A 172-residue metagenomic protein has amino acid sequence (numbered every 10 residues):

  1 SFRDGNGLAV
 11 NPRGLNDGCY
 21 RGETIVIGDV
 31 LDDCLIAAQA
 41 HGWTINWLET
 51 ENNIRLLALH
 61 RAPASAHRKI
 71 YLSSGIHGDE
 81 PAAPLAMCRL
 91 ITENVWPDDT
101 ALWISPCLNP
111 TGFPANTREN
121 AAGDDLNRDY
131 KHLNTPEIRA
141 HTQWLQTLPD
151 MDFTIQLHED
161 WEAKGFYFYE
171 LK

Functional and structural regions predicted by a protein language model:
S1-L57: Short glycine- and acidic-rich boundary segments immediately preceding or forming the N-terminal edge of structured
F2-G7, H60-A62, G112-A115, T154: Short hydrophobic/aromatic-rich motifs at helix boundaries and adjacent loops
D32, W43, S65-R68, L102: Generic hydrophobic-segment detector
L56-A66: Short beta-strand-to-loop junctions in surface cap/lid or active-site-entrance loops
H67-K69, P81-K172: Active-site/substrate-binding loop(s) of hydrolase catalytic cores
L72: Conserved H-X4-D acyltransferase segment
G78: Serine-hydrolase catalytic-loop signature spanning alpha/beta hydrolases and amidase-signature enzymes
